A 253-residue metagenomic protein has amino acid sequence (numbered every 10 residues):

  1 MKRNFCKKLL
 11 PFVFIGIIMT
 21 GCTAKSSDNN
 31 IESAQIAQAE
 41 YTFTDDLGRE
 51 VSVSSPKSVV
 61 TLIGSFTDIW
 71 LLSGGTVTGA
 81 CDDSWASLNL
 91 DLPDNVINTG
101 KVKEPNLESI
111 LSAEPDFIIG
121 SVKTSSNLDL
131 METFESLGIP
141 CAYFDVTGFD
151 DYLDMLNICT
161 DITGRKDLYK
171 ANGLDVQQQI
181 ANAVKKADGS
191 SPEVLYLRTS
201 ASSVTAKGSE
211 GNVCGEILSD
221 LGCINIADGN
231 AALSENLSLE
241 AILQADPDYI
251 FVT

Functional and structural regions predicted by a protein language model:
K2-K8, C22-S65, K166-L197, D246: Bacterial Sec-exported substrate-binding components of ABC uptake systems
P11-T20: Bacterial N-terminal signal peptides
D45-L47, V96-L107, N230-L239: Short helix-initiation/N-cap motifs at beta->coil->alpha
R49-E50, D129-S203, I224-D228: Extracytoplasmic substrate-binding proteins
I63-A113, F117-K123: A short, structured surface patch at a secondary-structure boundary
S65-D68, D83-A86, F117-S126, V146-D151 (+2 more regions): Solvent-exposed loop/turn segments at secondary-structure junctions within structured extracellular/periplasmic domains
S84-N89, A206-E235: Alpha-helical, coiled-coil/dimerization segments enriched in small aliphatic residues
L107-G120, I139, L239-V252: Proline-aspartate-enriched helix->loop->beta-strand connector
